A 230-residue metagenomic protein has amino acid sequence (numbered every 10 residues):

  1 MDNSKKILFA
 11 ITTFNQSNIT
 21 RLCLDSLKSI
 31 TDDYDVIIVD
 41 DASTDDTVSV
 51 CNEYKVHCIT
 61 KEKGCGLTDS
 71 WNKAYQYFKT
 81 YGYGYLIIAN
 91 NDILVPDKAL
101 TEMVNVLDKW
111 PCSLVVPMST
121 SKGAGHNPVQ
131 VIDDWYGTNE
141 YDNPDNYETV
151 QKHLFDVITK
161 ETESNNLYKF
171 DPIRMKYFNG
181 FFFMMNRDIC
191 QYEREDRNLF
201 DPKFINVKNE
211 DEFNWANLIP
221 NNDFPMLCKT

Functional and structural regions predicted by a protein language model:
M1-S26: N-proximal low-complexity "stem/linker" segments adjacent to membrane-targeting elements
D25-Y34: Short, acidic, metal-binding catalytic loop of nucleotide-sugar glycosyltransferases
D40-S49, K63: A conserved acidic beta->alpha catalytic loop
E62-F78: Glycine-rich, basic loop-to-helix element that forms the pyrophosphate-binding segment of sugar-nucleotide handling
Y83-L94: Short beta-strand-to-loop acidic/aromatic patch adjacent to the donor-nucleotide binding site
L94, K98-Y141: Conserved donor NDP-sugar-binding/catalytic core segment of glycosyltransferases
T149-H153, K160-R187: A recurrent flexible, glycine/aromatic-enriched loop bordering the glycosyltransferase active site that acts as
K176-E193, K203-T230: A short, conserved alpha-helix in the catalytic core of glycosyltransferases
